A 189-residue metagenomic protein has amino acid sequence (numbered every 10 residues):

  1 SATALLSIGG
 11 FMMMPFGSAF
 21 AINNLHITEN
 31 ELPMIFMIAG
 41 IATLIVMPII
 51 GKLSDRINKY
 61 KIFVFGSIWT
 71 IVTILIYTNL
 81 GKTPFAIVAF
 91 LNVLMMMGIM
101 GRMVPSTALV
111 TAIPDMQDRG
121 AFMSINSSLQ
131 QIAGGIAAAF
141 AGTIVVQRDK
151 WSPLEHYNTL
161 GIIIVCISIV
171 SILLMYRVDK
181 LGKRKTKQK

Functional and structural regions predicted by a protein language model:
S1-F36: Extracytoplasmic gate region of multi-pass secondary transporters
M34-T43, Q130: Transmembrane alpha-helical segments of major facilitator superfamily
G40-P48, G135: Residue-level signature of mid-helix packing/kink "hotspots" within the transmembrane helices of 12-pass Major
V46-N58, V145: Helix-to-loop junctions at the C-terminal end of transmembrane segments in multipass secondary transporters
Y60-S106: C-terminal transmembrane helical hairpin of 12-TM major facilitator-type secondary transporters
Q117-D149: A late C-terminal transmembrane helix in Major Facilitator Superfamily
V145-S168: A membrane-interface helix-boundary motif in multi-pass transporters
L160-K189: Multi-pass alpha-helical transporter architecture, strongest for 12-TM Major Facilitator/SLC carriers used
